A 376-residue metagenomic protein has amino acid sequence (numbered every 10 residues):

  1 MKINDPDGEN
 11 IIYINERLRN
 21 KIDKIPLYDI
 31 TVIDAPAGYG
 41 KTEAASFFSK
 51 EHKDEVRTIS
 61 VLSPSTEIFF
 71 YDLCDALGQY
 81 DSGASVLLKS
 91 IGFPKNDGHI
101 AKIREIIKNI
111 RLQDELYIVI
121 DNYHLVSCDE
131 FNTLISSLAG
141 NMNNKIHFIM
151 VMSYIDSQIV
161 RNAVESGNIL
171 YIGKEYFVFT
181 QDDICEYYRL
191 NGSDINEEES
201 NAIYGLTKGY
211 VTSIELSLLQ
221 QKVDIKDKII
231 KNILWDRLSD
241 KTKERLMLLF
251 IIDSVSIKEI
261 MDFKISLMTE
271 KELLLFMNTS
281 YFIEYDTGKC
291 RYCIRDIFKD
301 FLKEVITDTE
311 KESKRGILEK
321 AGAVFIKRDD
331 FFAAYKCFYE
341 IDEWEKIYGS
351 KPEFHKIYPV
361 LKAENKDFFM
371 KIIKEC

Functional and structural regions predicted by a protein language model:
G8-I22: N-terminal pre-P-loop "Q-motif" helix
T31-I59: P-loop NTPase Walker A phosphate-binding motif
A35, R57-T66, G92-F93: A short hydrophobic beta-strand->loop->alpha-helix junction that borders the nucleotide-binding pocket of P-loop NTPases
G38, I169-Y171, Q181, E186-E244 (+4 more regions): Amphipathic alpha-helical "lid/sensor" segments that cap RecA-like P-loop NTPase cores
E43-A45, T133-A202, T212, L216 (+1 more regions): Alpha-helical sensor/transducer elements of the RecA-like P-loop NTPase core
E67-S90: Conserved NTP-binding/hydrolysis module of P-loop NTPases
I106-F131: Conserved P-loop NTPase "ATPase switch" module shared by AAA+ and STAND
I252, S256-F332, E343-W344, H355-K356: C-terminal leucine-rich, beta-strand-based interaction scaffolds used for sensing/assembly
